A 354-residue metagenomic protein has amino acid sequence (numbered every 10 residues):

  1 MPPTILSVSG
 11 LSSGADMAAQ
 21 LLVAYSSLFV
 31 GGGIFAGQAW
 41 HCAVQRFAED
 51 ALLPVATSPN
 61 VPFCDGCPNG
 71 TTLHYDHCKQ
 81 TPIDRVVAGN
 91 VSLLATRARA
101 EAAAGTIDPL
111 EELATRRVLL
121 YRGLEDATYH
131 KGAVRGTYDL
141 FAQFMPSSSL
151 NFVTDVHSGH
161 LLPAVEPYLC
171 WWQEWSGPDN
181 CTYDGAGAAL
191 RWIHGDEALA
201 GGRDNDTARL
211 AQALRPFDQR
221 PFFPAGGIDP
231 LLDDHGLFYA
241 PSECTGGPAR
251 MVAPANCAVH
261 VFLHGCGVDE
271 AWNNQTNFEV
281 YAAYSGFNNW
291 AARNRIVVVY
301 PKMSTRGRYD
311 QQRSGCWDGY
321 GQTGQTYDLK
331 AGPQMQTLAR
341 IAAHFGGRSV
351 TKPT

Functional and structural regions predicted by a protein language model:
M1-S13, V23, L28-F29, I107-T115 (+4 more regions): Gly/Ser-rich "nucleophile elbow"/oxyanion-hole loop immediately N-terminal to the catalytic nucleophile in hydrolases
P2-P68, A104, A198, K352-T354: Primarily recognizes the serine-hydrolase "nucleophile elbow" in alpha/beta-hydrolase and SGNH/GDSL folds
I34, Y121, H260-G265, Y300: Structural cue for short, hydrophobic secondary-structure segments
W40-S147, A189, A240, T245-V252: The feature captures the conserved acid-bearing segment of alpha/beta-hydrolase catalytic domains
Q45-R46, N60, T71-H74, V165-E174 (+3 more regions): Cap/lid segment of the alpha/beta-hydrolase catalytic domain
L73-Y75, I83-A103, L110, P178-A186 (+2 more regions): N-terminal cap/lid segment of alpha/beta-hydrolase-fold proteins
A142-W171: Catalytic histidine neighborhood in serine/cysteine hydrolases with alpha/beta-hydrolase-type architecture
G236-F238, A255-V268: Short beta-strand element of the alpha/beta-hydrolase
